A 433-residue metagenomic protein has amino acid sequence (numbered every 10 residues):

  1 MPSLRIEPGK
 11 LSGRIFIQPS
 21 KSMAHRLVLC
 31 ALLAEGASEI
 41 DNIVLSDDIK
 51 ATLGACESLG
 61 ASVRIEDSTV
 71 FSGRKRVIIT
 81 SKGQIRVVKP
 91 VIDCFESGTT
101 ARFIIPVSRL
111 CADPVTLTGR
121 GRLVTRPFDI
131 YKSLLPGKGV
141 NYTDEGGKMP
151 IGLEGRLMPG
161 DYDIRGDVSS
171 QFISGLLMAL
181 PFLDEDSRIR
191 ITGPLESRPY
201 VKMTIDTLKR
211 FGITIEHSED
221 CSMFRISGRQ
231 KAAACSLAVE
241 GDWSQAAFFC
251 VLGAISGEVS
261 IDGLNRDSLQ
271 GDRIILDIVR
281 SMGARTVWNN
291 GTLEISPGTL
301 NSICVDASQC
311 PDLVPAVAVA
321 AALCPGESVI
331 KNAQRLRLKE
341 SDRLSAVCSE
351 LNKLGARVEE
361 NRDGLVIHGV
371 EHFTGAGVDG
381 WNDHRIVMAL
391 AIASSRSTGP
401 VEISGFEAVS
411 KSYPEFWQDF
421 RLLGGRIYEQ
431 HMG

Functional and structural regions predicted by a protein language model:
M1-G433: Short, structured segments at the rim of ligand-binding sites
